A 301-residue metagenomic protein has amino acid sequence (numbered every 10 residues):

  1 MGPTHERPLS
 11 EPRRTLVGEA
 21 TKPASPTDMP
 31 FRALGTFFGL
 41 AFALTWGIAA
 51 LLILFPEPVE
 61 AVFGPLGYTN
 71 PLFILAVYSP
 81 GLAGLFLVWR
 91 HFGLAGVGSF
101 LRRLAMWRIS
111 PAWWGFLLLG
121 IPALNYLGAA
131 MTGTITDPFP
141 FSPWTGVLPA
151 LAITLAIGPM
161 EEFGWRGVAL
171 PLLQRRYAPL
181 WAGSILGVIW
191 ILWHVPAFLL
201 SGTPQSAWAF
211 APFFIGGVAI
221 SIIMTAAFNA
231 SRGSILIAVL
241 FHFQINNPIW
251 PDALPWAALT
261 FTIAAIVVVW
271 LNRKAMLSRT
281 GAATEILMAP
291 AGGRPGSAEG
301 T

Functional and structural regions predicted by a protein language model:
P3, L16-G158, P212, W250-T301: Specific transmembrane helices
T45, P122-N125, T154, P179-V195: Small-polar-interrupted transmembrane alpha-helices in polytopic inner-membrane proteins
L127, A169, I220-M224: Hydrophobic/aromatic residues in alpha-helical transmembrane segments
T154-P159, G187, I191, F213-V218: Residue-level hotspots within the lipid-embedded alpha helices of multi-pass solute transporters
M160-G187, N229-S234: Membrane-interface helix/loop boundary segments of multi-pass membrane proteins
F198-A207, A211: Interfacial helix-loop-helix junctions of multi-pass membrane proteins
W208-V267: Functionally important transmembrane alpha-helices
